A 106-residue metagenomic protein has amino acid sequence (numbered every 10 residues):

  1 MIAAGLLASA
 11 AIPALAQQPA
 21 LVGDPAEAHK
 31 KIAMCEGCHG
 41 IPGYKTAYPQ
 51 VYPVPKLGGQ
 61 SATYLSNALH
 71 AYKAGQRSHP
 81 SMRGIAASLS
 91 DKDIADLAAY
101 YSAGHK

Functional and structural regions predicted by a protein language model:
I2-A10: Bacterial N-terminal signal peptides
I12-I32, K45-T46: Electrostatic cytochrome c docking/interface patches
Q17, R77, I85-K106: C-terminal capping alpha-helices of c-type cytochrome domains
P25, G40-A71, R83-A87: Gly/Gly-Pro-rich "capping" loops immediately C-terminal to redox-active cysteine motifs in periplasmic/lumenal
K30, Y64-N67, D96: Short, solvent-exposed alpha-helical surface patches in well-structured domains
A33-P42, L97: The canonical Cys-X-X-Cys-His
P42-P49, G75-S78, G104-K106: Inter-heme linker and motif-flanking segments adjacent to c-type heme-binding CXXCH motifs in c-type cytochromes
